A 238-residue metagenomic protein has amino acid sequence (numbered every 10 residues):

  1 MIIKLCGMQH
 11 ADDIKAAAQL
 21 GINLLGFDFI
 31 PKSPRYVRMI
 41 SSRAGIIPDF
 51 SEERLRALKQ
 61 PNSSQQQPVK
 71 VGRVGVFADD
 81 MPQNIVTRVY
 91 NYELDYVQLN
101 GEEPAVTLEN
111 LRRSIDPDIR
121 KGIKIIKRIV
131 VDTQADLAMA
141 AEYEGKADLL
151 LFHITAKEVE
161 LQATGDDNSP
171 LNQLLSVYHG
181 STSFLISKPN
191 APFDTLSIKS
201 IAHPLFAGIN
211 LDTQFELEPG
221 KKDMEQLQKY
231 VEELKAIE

Functional and structural regions predicted by a protein language model:
M1-K4: Extreme N-terminal starter segment of soluble prokaryotic enzymes
A11-A16, S33-R35: Short N-terminal binding/cap micro-motifs at the start of the first secondary-structure element
A16-I22: A short, Lys/Arg-enriched amphipathic alpha-helix followed by its capping loop at the start of a domain
L20, N91-Y92, G145-K146, I201-P204: Structural motif
I22-R35, Y96-P104, H153-E160, A202-Y230: Glycine-rich phosphate-binding active-site loops on the catalytic face of alpha/beta enzymes
F29-L55, S63-L196: Conserved anion-binding
V37-E52, E109-R113, D212-E238: C-terminal helical cap(s) of enzyme catalytic domains, especially alpha/beta-barrels
S169-E232: Hydrophobic secondary-structure block in the mid-to-C-terminal portion of proteins
